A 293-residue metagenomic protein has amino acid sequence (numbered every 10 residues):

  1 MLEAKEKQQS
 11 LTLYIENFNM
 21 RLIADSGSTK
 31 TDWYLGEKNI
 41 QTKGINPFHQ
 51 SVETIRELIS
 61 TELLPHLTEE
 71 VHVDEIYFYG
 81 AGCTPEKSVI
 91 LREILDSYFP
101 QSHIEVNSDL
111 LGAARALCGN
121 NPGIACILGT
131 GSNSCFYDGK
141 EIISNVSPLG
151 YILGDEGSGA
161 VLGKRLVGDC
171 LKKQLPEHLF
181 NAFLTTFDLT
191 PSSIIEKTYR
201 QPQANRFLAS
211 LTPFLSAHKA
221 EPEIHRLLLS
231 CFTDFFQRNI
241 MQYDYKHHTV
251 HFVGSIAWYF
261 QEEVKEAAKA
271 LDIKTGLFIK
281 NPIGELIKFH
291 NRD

Functional and structural regions predicted by a protein language model:
L2, L11-E75, I94, L117-I124 (+1 more regions): ATP-binding/phosphotransfer module of carbohydrate and carboxylate kinases, centering on a glycine-rich
D25, Y79, A125-G131: Short beta-strand segments
L35-N39, Y137-I142: Short acidic-glycine loop/turn motifs at beta-strand connectors
D74-E75, C83-L110: Anion-binding (especially nucleotide phosphate/pyrophosphate-binding) glycine-rich loop and adjoining beta-alpha core
D96-S97, K140-G150, A267-K274: Glycine/charged-rich beta-loop-alpha catalytic/anionic-binding loops adjacent to active sites
S102-C126: Conserved phosphate-binding catalytic cores of ATP/NTP-utilizing and phosphoryl-transfer enzymes
I142-D188: Glycine-rich phosphate-binding loop plus the immediately following alpha-helix
